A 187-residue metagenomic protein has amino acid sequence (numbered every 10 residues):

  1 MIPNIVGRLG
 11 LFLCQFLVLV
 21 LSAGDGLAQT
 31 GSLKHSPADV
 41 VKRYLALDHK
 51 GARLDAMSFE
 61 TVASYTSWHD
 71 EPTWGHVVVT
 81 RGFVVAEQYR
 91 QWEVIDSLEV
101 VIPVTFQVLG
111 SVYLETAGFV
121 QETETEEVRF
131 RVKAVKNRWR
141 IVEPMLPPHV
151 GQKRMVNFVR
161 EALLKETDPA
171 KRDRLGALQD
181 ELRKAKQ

Functional and structural regions predicted by a protein language model:
M1-R8: N-terminal secretory signal peptides that target proteins for export/translocation
G10-S22: Bacterial N-terminal signal peptides
C14, L98, N137-R138: Beta-strand-connecting loop/turn residues
V18, R131-V132: Short secondary-structure subsegments characteristic of cysteine-rich extracellular domains
G26-K50: Short, low-complexity N-terminal intrinsically disordered segments enriched in polar/charged residues
Q29-S32, E71-T125, R174-Q187: Surface-exposed, charged secondary-structure patches
L33, P37, L45, E115-A117 (+2 more regions): Low-complexity, intrinsically disordered terminal/linker segments enriched in charged and Gly/Pro repeats
L45-T73: Short, solvent-exposed secondary-structure junction/capping segments
